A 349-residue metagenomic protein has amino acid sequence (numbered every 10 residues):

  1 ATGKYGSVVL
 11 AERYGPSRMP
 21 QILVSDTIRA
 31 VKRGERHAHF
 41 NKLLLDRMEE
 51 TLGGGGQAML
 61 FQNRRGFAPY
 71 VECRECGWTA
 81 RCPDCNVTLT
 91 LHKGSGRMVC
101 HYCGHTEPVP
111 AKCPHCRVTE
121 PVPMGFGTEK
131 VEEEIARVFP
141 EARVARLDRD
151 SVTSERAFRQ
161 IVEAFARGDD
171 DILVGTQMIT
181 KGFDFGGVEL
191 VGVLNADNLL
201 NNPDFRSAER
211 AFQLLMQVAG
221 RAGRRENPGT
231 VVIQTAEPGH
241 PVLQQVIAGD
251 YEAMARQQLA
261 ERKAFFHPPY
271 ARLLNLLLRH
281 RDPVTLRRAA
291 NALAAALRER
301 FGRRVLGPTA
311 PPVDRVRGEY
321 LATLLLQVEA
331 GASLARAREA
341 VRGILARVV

Functional and structural regions predicted by a protein language model:
A1-R287, N291, A295, R303 (+4 more regions): Inter-lobe coupling/hinge segments of SF2-like helicase ATPases
A294-R303, V341-V349: A common structural junction motif
G307-R317, V349: Short proline/glycine- and acidic-rich turn/helix-capping motifs at secondary-structure junctions
E319-T323, Q327-V349: Charged, well-ordered internal alpha-helical segments
